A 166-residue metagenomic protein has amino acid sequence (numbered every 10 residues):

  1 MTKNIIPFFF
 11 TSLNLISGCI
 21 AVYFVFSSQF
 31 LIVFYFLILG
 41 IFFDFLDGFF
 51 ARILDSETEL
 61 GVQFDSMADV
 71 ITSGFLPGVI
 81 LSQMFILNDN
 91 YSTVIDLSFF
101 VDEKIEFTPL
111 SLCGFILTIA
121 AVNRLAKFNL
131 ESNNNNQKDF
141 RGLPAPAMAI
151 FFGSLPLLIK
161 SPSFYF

Functional and structural regions predicted by a protein language model:
M1-F45: Topogenic membrane-insertion module of multi-pass membrane proteins
T2, P7-T11, I53, E57-A126 (+1 more regions): Multi-pass membrane catalytic core of lipid/isoprenoid biosynthesis enzymes
I16, F42-F50, M67, I71: Active-site His/Glu-centered metal-binding helix of metallohydrolases
G18-V25, D47-R52, L76-L81: Generic transmembrane alpha-helix signature in multi-pass membrane proteins, especially transporters/channels
F24-S27, S82-S92, K127-N134, P162: Juxtamembrane transmembrane-helix termini
I32-F42, F107-T118, F164-F166: Structural signature of hydrophobic alpha-helical transmembrane segments
D47-T58, A126-R141: Cytosolic, membrane-interface loops and tails of multi-pass inner-membrane proteins
N136-F166: C-terminal membrane-associated helical module and adjoining short loops/tails
